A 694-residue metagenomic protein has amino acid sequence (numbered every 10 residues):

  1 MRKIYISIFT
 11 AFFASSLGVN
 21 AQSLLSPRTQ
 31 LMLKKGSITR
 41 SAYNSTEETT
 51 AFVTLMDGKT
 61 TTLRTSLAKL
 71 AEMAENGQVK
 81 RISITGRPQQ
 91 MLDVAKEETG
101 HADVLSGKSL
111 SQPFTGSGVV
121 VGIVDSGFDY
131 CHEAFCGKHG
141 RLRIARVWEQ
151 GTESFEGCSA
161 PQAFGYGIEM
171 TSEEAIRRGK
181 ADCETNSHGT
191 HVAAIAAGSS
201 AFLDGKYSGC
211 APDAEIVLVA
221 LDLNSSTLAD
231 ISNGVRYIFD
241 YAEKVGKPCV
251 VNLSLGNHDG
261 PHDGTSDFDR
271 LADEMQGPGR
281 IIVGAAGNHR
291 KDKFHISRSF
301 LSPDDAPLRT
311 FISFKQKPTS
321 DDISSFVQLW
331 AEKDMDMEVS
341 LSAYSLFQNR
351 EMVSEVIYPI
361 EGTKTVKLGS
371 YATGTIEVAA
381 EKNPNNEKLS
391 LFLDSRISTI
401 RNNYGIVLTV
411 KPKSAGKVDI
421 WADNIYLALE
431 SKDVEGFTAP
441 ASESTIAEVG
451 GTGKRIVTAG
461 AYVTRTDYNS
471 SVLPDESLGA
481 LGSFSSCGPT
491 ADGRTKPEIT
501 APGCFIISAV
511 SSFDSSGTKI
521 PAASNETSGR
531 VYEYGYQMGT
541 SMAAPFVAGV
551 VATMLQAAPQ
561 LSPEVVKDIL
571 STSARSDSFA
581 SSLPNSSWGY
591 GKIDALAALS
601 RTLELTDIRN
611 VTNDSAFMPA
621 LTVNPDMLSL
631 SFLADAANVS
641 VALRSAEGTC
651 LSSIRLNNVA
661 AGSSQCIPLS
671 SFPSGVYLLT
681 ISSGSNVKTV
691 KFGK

Functional and structural regions predicted by a protein language model:
M1-R28, S587, I667: Bacterial Sec-dependent N-terminal signal peptides
A21, S674-K694: C-terminal tail/sorting-segment detector
A21-L603: Loop-rich non-cytosolic ectodomains and luminal regions
I323-S325, D626-L630: Structural beta-strand segments of beta-rich domains
N402-I406, A637, A661-S663, P673-V676: A glycine-anchored, Pro-Gly-centered beta-turn/N-cap motif
S600-M627: Residue-level detector of functionally pivotal "anchor" positions at catalytic/ligand-binding pockets or at interdomain
L643-L651, Y677: Short, glycine-anchored, charge-dense loop/turn motifs used at functional sites
C650-S671, S685-N686: Glycine-centered tight-turn motifs at strand-turn-strand junctions
